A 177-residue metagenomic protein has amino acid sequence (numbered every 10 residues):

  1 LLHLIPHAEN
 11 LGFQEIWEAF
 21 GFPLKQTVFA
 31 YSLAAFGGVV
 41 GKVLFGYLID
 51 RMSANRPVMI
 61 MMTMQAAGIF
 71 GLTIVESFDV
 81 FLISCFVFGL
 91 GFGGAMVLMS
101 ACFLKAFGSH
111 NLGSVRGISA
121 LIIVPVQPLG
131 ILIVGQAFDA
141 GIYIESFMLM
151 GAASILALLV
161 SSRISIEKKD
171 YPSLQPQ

Functional and structural regions predicted by a protein language model:
L1-V40: Extracytoplasmic gate region of multi-pass secondary transporters
A8-E9, L48-I49, I133-I142: Interfacial helix-cap and linker-helix signal at transmembrane-aqueous boundaries of multi-pass secondary transporters
D50-M62: Cytoplasmic membrane-interface "Motif A"-like loop-to-helix N-cap segments of 12-TM Major Facilitator Superfamily
M64-E76: C-terminal ends and interior cores of transmembrane alpha-helices in multi-pass membrane transporters/permeases
D79-V87: Paired small-residue
G94-F107: Intracellular juxtamembrane helix-capping segments at the cytosolic ends of symmetry-related transmembrane helices
S109-A140: A late C-terminal transmembrane helix in Major Facilitator Superfamily
V124, G151-Q177: Multi-pass alpha-helical transporter architecture, strongest for 12-TM Major Facilitator/SLC carriers used
